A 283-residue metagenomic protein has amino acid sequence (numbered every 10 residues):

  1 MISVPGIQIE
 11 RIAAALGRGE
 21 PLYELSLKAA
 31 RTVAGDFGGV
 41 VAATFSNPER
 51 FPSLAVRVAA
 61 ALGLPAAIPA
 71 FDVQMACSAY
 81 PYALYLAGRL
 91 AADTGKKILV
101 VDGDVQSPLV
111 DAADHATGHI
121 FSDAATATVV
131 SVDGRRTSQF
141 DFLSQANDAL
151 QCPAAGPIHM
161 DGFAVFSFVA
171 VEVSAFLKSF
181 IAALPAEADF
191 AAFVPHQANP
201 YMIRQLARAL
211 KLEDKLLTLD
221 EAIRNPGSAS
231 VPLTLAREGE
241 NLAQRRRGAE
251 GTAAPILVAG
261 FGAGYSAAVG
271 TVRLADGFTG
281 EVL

Functional and structural regions predicted by a protein language model:
M1-E24, A112-V171, A175-K178, F261 (+1 more regions): Condensing-enzyme catalytic core mediating Claisen C-C bond formation in acyl metabolism
E10, A43, Q74, I98-D104 (+2 more regions): Short beta-strand segments
P21-A34, L54, F168-L184, T234-E238: Short, well-ordered amphipathic alpha-helical segments that serve as non-catalytic structural scaffolds within diverse
Y23, L27, S46-P48, P65 (+2 more regions): Claisen-condensing/thiolase-fold acyl-transfer catalytic domains that form or cleave C-C bonds in fatty acid
D36-T44, E187-H196: Short glycine-rich phosphate-binding loop at a beta-alpha junction
G39-V41, A60-V73, P108-D111, K211-L219: Glycine/charged-rich beta-loop-alpha catalytic/anionic-binding loops adjacent to active sites
A91-H119, D123-T128, P255, G264-S266: Phosphate-binding/catalytic loop of phosphoryl-transfer enzymes
